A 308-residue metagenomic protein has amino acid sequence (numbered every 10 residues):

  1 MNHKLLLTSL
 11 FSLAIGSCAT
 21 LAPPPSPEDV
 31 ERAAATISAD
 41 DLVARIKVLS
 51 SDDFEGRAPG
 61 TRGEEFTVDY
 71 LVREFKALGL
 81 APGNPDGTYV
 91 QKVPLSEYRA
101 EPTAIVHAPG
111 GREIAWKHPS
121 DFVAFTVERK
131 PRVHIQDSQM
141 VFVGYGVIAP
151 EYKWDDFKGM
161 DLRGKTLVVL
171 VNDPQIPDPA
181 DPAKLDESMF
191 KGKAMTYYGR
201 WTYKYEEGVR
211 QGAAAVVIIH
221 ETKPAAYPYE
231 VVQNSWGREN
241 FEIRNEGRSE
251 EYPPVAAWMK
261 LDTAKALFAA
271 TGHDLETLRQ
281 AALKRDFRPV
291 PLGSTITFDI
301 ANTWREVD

Functional and structural regions predicted by a protein language model:
M1-L7: Bacterial N-terminal signal peptides that target proteins for export
T8-S17: Bacterial N-terminal signal peptides
C18-P82, T263, A270: N-terminal hydrophobic or amphipathic helices/low-complexity stretches enriched in small/hydrophobic/Pro/Gly
E28-T36, D52-R62, A77, P94 (+6 more regions): Second-shell loop/turn segments in exported
K47-E55, V72-G83, Y98, G146 (+4 more regions): Sec-exported extracytoplasmic/periplasmic mature domains
E55-K184, G293, E306-D308: Noncatalytic luminal/extracellular "stalk/propeptide" segments of secretory-pathway proteins
G144-E230: A conserved hydrophobic secondary-structure block that centers on an alpha-helix together with its immediately flanking
R210-Y227, Q233-D308: Long, well-ordered, tryptophan-enriched scaffold segments
